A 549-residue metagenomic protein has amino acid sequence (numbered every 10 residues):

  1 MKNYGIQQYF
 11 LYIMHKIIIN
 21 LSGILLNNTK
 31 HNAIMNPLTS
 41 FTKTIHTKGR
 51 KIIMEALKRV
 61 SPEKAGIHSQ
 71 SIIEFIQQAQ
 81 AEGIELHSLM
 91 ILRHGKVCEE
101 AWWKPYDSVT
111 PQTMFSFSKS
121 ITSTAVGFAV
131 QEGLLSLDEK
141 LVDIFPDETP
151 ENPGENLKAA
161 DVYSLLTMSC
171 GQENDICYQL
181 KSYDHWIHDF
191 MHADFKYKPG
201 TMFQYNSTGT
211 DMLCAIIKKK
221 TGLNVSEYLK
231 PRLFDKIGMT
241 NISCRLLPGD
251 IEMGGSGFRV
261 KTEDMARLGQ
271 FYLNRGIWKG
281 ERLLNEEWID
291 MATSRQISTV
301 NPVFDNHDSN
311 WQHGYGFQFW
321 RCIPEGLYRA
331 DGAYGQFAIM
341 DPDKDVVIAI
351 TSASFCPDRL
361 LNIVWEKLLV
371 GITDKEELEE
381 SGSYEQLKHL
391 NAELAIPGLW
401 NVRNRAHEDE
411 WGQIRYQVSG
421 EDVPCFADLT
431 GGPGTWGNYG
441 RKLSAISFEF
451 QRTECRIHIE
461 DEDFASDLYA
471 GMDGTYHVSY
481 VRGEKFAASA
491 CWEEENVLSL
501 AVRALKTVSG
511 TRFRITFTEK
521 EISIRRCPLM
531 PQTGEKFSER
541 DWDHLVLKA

Functional and structural regions predicted by a protein language model:
R50, G382-A549: Peripheral terminal and inter-domain segments
K51, G332-P397: Structured C-terminal helix/loop/strand segments within mature extracytoplasmic catalytic/sensor domains
I67, K96-A101, K140-D143, D175-P199 (+1 more regions): Short, charged, amphipathic alpha-helices and their helix-cap/turn boundaries
S71-D107, D345-I348: A short, well-structured edge-of-sheet supersecondary motif
G95, Q112-D138, L165, L213-I217 (+1 more regions): Active-site SXXK
T113, E132-C170, H192, T221-S256 (+1 more regions): Active-site helix/loop module of the DD-peptidase/beta-lactamase fold, centered on the serine-lysine SxxK catalytic
G209-I216, S256-I277, I289, Q336-A353: Active-site-proximal alpha-helical segments within enzyme catalytic domains
D290-I348: Active-site Gly/Thr loop motif
